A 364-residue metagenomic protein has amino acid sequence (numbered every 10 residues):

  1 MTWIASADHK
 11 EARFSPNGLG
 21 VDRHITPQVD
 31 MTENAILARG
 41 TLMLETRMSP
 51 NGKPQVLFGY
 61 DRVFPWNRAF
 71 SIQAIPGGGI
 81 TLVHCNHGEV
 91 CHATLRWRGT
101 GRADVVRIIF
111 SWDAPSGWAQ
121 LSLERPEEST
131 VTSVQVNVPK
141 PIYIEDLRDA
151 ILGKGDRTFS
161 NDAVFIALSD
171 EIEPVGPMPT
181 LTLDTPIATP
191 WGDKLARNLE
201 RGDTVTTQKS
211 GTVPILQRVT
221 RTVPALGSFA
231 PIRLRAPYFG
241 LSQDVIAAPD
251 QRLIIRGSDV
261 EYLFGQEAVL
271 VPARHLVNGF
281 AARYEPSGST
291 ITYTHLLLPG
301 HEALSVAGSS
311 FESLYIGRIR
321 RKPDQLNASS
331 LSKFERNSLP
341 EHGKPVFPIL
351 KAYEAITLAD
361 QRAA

Functional and structural regions predicted by a protein language model:
S15-P50: A carbohydrate-recognition surface predominantly in extracellular/luminal proteins
D30, M43-E45, G52-W66: Aromatic-rich beta-strand patches that line glycan-recognition/binding surfaces of extracellular proteins
G40, N51, C85-H87, P174 (+4 more regions): Sequence-level preference for short, compositionally simple segments enriched in small aliphatic or small polar residues
L44, D104-W112, L121-L123: Short tryptophan-centered beta-strand motifs in secreted/extracellular beta-sheet-rich domains of glycan-recognition
F58-V83, Q135-I142: Glycan-recognition/cleft segments
H84-R107: Short, aromatic/His-centered strand-loop micro-motif at the edge of beta-sheets
T132-T158: Flexible glycan-contacting loops in extracellular carbohydrate-active proteins
T182-T189, Q208, T212, L216-D324: Long beta-strand-rich cores associated with HINT superfamily self-processing modules
